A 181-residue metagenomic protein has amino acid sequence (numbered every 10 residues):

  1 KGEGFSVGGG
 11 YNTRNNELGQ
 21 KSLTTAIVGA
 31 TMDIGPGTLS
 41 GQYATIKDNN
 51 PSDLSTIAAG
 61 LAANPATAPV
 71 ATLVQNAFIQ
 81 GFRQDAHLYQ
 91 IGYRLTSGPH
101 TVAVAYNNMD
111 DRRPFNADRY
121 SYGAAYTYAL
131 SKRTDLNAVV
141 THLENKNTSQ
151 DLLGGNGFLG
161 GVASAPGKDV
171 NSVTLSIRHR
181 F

Functional and structural regions predicted by a protein language model:
K1-G2, V28-M32, I91-L95, A124-Y128 (+1 more regions): Residues on the lipid-exposed face of transmembrane beta-strands in outer-membrane beta-barrel proteins
K1-L23: Loop-centered beta-sheet repeat module
K1-S6, M32, H142-N145: Outer membrane beta-barrel
G4-G9, P36-G41, D48, P99-V104 (+1 more regions): Repeated loop/turn-to-beta-strand initiation elements of outer-membrane beta-barrel proteins
R14-K21, I46-A86, M109-N116, L143-D169: Solvent-exposed loop segments that connect transmembrane elements
L23-V28, M32-G37: Acidic, glycine-rich loop-and-beta core segments that form the ion-binding/anion-interacting portion of active sites
S97-S149: C-terminal hydrophobic structural anchor segments that stabilize assembly/packing rather than catalytic chemistry
A165-F181: Outer-membrane beta-barrel "beta-signal"
